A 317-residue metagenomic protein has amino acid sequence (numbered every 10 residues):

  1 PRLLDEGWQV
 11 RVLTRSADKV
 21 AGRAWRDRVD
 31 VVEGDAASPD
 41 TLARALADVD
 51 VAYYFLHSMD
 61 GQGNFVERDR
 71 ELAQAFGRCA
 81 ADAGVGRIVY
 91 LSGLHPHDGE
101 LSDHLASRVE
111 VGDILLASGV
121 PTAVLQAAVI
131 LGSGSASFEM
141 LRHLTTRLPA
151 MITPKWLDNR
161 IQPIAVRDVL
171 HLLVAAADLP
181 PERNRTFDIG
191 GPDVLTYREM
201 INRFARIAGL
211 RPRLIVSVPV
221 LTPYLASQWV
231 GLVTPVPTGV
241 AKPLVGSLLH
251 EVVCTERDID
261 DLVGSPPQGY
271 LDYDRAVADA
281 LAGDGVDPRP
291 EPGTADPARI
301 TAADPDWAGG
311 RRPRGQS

Functional and structural regions predicted by a protein language model:
P1, A175-P243, C254-S317: Mid/C-terminal beta-alpha module of Rossmann-like enzyme folds, strongest in SDR-family dehydrogenases/epimerases
R2-E6, V20-R23, D98-L210: Oxidoreductase cofactor-interface core, primarily capturing Rossmann-like NAD(P)-dependent enzymes
W8-R15: Conserved glycine-rich Rossmann-like NAD(P)H-binding loop of the short-chain dehydrogenase/reductase
R15-G22, R26-A83, G93-D98: NAD(P)H-binding glycine-rich loop region in Rossmannoid oxidoreductase-like domains and their noncatalytic homologs
W25-D30, G119-V120, L210-R213, P267: A short helix-to-beta-strand connector/capping loop
S38, L72-A75, R87, V111 (+1 more regions): Conserved cofactor-binding/catalytic machinery of classical short-chain dehydrogenase/reductase
L56, V89-G93, Q126-A128, G190: Active-site beta-alpha turn of Rossmann-fold NAD(P)-dependent dehydrogenases/reductases
D82-R87, V120: A short helix->loop->beta-strand "cap" motif at the edges of active sites that frequently abuts
